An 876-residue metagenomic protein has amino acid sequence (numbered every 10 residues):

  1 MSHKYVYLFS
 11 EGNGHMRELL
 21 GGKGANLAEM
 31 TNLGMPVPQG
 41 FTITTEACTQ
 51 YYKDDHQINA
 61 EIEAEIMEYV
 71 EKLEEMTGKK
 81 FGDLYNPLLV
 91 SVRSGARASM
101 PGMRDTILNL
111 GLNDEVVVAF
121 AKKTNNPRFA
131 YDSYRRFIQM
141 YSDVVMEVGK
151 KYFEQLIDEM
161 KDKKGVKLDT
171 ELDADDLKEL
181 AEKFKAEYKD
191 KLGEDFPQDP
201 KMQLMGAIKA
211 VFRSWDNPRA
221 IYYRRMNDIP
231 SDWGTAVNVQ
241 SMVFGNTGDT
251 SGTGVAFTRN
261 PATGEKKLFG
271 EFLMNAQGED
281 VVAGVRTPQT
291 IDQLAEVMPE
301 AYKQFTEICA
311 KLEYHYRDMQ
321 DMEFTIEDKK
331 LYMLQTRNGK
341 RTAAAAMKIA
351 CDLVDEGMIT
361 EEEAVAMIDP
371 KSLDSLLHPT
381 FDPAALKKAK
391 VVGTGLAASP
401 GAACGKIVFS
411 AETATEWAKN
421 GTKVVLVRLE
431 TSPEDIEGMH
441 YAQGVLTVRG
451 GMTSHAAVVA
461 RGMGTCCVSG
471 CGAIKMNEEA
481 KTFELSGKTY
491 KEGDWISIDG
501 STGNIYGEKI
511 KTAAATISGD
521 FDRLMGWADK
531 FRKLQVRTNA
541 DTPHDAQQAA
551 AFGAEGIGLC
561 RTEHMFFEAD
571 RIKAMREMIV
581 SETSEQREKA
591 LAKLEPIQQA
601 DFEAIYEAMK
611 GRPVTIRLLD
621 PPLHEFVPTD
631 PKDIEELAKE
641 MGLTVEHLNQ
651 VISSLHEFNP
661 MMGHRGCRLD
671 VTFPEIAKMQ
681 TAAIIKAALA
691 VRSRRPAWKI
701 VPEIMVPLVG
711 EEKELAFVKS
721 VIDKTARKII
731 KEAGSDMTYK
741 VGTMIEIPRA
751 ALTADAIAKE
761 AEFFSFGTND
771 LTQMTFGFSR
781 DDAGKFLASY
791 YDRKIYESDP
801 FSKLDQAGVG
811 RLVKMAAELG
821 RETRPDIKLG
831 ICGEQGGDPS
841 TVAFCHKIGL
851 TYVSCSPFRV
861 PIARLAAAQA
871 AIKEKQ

Functional and structural regions predicted by a protein language model:
M1-A389, T422-V425, S432-E437, Q443 (+10 more regions): Nucleotide/phosphate-binding sheet-loop regions of phosphoryl- and nucleotidyl-transfer enzymes
H15-M16, S399-Y441, V809-P825: C-terminal accessory/binding modules appended to enzymatic or scaffolding proteins
F41, V448-G450, S469-G472, C560 (+2 more regions): Short beta->alpha connector loops at strand-helix junctions that form conserved, small/polar/Pro-enriched
M67-E68, R225-D228, V365-V424, E492 (+4 more regions): Long, charged amphipathic helices and adjacent flexible linkers at domain junctions
R93, I517-D520, W527-Q876: Conserved alpha/beta-domain cores
N238, V408, V425-V427, L446 (+3 more regions): Structural motif
K330-Y332, L429-H440, G444, M452-V458 (+7 more regions): Glycine-rich phosphate/ribose-binding loops and adjacent secondary-structure elements that form binding surfaces
